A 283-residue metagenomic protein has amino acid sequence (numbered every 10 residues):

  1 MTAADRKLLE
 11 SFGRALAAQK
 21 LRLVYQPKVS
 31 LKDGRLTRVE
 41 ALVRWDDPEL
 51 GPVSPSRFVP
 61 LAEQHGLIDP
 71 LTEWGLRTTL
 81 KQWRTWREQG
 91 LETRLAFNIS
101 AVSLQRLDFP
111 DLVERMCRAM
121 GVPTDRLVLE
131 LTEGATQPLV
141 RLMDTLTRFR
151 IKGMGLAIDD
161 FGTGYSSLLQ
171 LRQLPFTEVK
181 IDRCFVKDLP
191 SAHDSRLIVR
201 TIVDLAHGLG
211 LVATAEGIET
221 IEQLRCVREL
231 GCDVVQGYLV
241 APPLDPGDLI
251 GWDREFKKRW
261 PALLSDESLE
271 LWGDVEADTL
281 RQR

Functional and structural regions predicted by a protein language model:
M1, A15, L31-R35, P48 (+3 more regions): EAL-family c-di-GMP phosphodiesterase catalytic domain
T2-Q26: Short, basic/aromatic recognition patches
L8, A41, L61-A62, G75-W83 (+5 more regions): Structural preference for long, well-ordered alpha-helical segments in enzyme cores
F12, A41, P55-F58, G75 (+5 more regions): N-terminal sensory regulatory modules of PAS/LOV and PAS-like folds
L16, R87, R150: Conserved ATPase "switch" residues in P-loop NTPase domains
R22-P60, T79, E114, V179 (+1 more regions): A short, well-structured catalytic beta-strand-centered motif of the EAL phosphodiesterase domain for c-di-GMP
L31-E40, H65-R141, G217: Catalytic core of bacterial c-di-GMP phosphodiesterases, primarily the EAL and HD-GYP domains, capturing alpha-helical
